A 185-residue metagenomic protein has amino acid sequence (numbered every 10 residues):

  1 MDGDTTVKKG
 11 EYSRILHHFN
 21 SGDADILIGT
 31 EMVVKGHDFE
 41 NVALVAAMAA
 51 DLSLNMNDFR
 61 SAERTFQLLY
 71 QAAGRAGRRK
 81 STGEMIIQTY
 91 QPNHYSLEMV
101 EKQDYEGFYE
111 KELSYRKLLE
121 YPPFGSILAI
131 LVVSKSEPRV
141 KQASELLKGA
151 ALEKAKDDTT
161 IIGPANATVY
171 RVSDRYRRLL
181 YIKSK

Functional and structural regions predicted by a protein language model:
M1: Hydrophobic residues at beta-strand termini and immediately following loops that shape nucleotide-binding pockets
K8-M56, Q71-K185: Accessory helical-bundle/CTD segments and flexible terminal tails appended to RecA-like ATPase motors
F59-F66: Short, conserved loop/turn and helix-capping segments at secondary-structure boundaries that abut family-defining
